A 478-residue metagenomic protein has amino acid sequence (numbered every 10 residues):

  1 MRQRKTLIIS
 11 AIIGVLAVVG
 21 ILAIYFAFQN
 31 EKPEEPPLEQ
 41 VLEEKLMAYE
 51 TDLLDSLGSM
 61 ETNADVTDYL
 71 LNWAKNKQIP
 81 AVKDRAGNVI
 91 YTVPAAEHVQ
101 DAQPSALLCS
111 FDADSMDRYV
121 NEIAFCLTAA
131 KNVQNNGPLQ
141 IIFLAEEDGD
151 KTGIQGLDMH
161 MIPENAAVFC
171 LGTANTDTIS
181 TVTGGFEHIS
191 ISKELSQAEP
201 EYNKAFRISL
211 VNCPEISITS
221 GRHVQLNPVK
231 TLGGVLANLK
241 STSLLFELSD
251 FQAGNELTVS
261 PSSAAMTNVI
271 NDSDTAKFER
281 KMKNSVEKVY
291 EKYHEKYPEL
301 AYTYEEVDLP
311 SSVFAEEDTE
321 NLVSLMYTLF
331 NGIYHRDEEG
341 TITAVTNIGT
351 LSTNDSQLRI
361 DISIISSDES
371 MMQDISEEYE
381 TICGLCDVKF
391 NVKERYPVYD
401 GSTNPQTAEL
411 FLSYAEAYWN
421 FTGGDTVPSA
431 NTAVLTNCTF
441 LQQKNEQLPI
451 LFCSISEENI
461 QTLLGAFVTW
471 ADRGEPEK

Functional and structural regions predicted by a protein language model:
M1-A27: N-terminal Sec-pathway targeting helices
K5, Q225-T242, T275, D318-R336 (+3 more regions): His/Asp/Glu-rich mid-to-C-terminal helical/loop segments that flank catalytic regions of hydrolases
F28-D117, L127: Acidic/His- and Gly-rich active-site-bordering loop/insert found across diverse amide/peptide-bond hydrolases
E35-E39, A344-V345, G349-R359, S363 (+1 more regions): Zn-dependent metallopeptidase/amidohydrolase metal-coordination segment
L53-L57, V259, M266, A301-A315 (+3 more regions): A short beta-alpha structural unit
S115-Y202, I216-H223, N331, R336-T343 (+2 more regions): Acidic/histidine-rich catalytic neighborhood of metal-dependent amide-processing enzymes
E201-Y202, S220-Q252, T258-V259, V269-V345: Acidic-enriched catalytic cores of C-N bond-cleaving enzymes acting on peptides and small amides
S220-Q252, L385, K389, K393 (+1 more regions): Active-site-adjacent substrate-binding region of metalloamidase/peptidase-like peptide-processing proteins
